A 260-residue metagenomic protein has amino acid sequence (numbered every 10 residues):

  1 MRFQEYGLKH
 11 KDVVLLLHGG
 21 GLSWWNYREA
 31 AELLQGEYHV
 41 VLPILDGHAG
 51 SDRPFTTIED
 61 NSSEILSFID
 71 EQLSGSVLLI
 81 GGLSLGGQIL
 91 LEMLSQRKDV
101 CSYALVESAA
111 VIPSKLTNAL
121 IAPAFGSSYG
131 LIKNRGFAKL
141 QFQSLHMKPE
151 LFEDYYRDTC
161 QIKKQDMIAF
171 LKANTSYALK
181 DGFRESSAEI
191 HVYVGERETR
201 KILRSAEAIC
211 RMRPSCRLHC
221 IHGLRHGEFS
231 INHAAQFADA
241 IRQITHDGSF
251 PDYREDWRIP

Functional and structural regions predicted by a protein language model:
E5-G50: Conserved HGGG/HGGXW glycine-rich cap/lid loop of the alpha/beta-hydrolase fold
V41-G81: Active-site loop/oxyanion-hole signature of alpha/beta-hydrolase fold enzymes
G82-G86, L90: Gly/Ala-rich beta-loop-alpha elbow adjacent to hydrolase catalytic centers
S95, C101-L131: Flexible "cap/lid" loop of the alpha/beta hydrolase fold
L116-T117, L131-R184: Conserved alpha/beta-hydrolase catalytic His-Asp/Glu region
S186, V192-V194: Short beta-strand/loop motif that positions the catalytic acidic residue of the alpha/beta-hydrolase fold
T199-S205: Conserved alpha/beta-hydrolase "acid-adjacent" motif
L224-Q236: Catalytic histidine-centered segment of alpha/beta-hydrolase-like enzymes
